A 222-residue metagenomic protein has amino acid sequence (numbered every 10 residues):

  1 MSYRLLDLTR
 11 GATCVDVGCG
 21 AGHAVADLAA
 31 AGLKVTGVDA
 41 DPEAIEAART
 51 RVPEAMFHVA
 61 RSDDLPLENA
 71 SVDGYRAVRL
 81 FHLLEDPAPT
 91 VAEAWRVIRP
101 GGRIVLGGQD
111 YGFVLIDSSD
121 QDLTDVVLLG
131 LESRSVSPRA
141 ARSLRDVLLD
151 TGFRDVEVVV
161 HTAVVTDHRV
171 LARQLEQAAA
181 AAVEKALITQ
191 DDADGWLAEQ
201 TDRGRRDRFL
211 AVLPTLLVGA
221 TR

Functional and structural regions predicted by a protein language model:
M1-A12, D27: Conserved alpha-helix/loop element of class I SAM-dependent methyltransferases that forms part of the SAM/SAH-binding
V15, A21-D64: Class I SAM-dependent methyltransferase SAM/SAH-binding core
R76: A conserved beta-strand element that flanks and buttresses the S-adenosyl-L-methionine
R79-H82: Short catalytic micro-motifs in class I SAM-dependent methyltransferases
A88-R103: A short glycine-rich, Lys/Arg-flanked "PGG" loop and its adjoining helix->strand segment in the class I
V105-R169, L187: Conserved catalytic/acceptor-binding region of the Class I
T151-R154, T215-R222: Core SAM-dependent methyltransferase catalytic element
E157-L210: C-terminal helical/coil "lid" or tail adjacent to the Rossmann-like core of SAM-dependent
